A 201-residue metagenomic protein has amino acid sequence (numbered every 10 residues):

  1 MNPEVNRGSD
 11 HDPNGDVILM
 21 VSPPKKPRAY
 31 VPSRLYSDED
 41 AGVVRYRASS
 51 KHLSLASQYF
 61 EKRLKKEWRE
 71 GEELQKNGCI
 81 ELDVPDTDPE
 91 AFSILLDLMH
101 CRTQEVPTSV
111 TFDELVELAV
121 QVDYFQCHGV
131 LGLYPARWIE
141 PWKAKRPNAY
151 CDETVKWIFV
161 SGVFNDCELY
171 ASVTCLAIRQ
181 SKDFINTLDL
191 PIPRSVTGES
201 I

Functional and structural regions predicted by a protein language model:
M1-L55, L98-D113: N-terminal BTB/POZ boundary and linker segment
S9-G15, L19-P24, A29, K143-I201: Acidic, serine/threonine- and proline-rich low-complexity regulatory tracts
D12-N14, S50-L53, S57, D88-F92 (+3 more regions): Generic preference for well-ordered alpha-helical elements
E39-A41, L115-E117, T154-K156: Short hydrophobic "helix-edge" motifs at membrane interfaces and signal-peptide entry regions
R45, H52, D83-T87, P107-V110 (+4 more regions): Short amphipathic alpha-helical molecular recognition features
A56-S57, V130-R137, Y170-C175: Short hydrophobic alpha-helical segments that form membrane-spanning helices or hydrophobic packing faces of helical
Y59-K76: Cytochrome P450 catalytic domain signature, combining two hallmark sequence patches
Q75-W138: Long, hydrophobic/aromatic-enriched structural stretches that serve as scaffold segments
